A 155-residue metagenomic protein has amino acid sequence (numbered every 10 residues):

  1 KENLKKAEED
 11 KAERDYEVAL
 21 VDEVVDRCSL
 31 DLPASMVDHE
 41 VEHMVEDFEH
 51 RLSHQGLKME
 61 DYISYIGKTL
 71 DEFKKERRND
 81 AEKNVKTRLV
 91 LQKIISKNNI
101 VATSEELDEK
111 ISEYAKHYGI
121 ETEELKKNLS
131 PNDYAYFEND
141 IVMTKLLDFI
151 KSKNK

Functional and structural regions predicted by a protein language model:
K1-K155: Extended, charged alpha-helical "arm"/coiled-coil substrate-binding scaffolds, typified by the C-terminal helical
